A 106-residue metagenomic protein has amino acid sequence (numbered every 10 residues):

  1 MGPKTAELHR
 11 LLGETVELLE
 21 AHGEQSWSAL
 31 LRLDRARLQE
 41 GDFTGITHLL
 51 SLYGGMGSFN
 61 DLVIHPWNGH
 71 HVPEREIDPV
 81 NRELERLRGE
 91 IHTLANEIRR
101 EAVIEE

Functional and structural regions predicted by a protein language model:
M1-D34, H92-R100: Short terminal alpha-helical segments
M1-K4, E20-G23, W27, D42-H48 (+2 more regions): Residue-level recognition of alpha-helical structural elements
D42-V72: Short, charged early-sequence alpha-helical segments and their helix-coil boundaries
D61-E106: Amphipathic alpha-helical binding modules
